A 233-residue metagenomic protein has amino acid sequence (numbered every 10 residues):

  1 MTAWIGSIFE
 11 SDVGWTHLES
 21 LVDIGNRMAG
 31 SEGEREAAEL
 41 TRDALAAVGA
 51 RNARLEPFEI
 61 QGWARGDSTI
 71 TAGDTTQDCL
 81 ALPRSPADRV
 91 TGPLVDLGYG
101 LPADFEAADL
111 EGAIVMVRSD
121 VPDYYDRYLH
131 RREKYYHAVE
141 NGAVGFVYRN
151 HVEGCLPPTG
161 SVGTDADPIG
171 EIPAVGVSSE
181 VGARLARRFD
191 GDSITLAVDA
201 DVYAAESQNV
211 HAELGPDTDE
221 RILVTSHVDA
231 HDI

Functional and structural regions predicted by a protein language model:
T2-E32, S161, A166, A174: N-terminal capping segment at the start of a domain
S11, E19-I114, V121: Noncatalytic luminal/extracellular "stalk/propeptide" segments of secretory-pathway proteins
V13-H17, A37, T41, R131-K134 (+2 more regions): Stable alpha-helical elements in mature extracytoplasmic
G30, Y124-Y128, I233: Alpha-helix N-cap/helix-initiation motif
R54-L55, I114-V117, G145-Y148, A174-G176 (+2 more regions): Structural recognition of the beta-strand scaffold that forms the well-ordered cores of secreted hydrolase catalytic
I60, V121-D123, H151-C155, Y203 (+2 more regions): Solvent-exposed loop/turn segments at secondary-structure junctions within structured extracellular/periplasmic domains
L80-A166, E171-P173: Extracellular/luminal Protease-associated
A81-A107, V162-I233: Soluble metallo-hydrolase cores and metallopeptidase-like ectodomains found primarily in the secretory/periplasmic
